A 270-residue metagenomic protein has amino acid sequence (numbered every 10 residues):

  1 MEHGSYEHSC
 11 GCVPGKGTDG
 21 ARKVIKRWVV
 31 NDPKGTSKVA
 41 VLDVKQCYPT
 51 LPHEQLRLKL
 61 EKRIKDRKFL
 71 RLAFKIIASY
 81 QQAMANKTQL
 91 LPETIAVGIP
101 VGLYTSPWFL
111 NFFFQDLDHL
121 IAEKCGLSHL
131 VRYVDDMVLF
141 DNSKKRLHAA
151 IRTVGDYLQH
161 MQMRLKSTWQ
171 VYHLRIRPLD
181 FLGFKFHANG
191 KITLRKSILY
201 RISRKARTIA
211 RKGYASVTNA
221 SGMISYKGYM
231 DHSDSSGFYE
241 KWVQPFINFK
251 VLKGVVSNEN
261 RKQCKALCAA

Functional and structural regions predicted by a protein language model:
M1-C10: Electropositive, glycine- and tryptophan-enriched low-complexity nucleic-acid-binding patches
C10, P14, V97, V101 (+1 more regions): Short glycine-rich loop/turn motifs that provide flexible caps or phosphate-binding loops at active sites
G11-R22, V41: Long, hydrophobic, well-ordered secondary-structure blocks that form the structural core and pocket-lining surfaces
K26-V134, V138-T153, H173, Y229 (+1 more regions): Conserved polymerase palm-domain catalytic core
I64, G155-M163: A common structural junction motif
T88-A96, H148-G155, L165-A270: Right-hand nucleic-acid polymerase module
